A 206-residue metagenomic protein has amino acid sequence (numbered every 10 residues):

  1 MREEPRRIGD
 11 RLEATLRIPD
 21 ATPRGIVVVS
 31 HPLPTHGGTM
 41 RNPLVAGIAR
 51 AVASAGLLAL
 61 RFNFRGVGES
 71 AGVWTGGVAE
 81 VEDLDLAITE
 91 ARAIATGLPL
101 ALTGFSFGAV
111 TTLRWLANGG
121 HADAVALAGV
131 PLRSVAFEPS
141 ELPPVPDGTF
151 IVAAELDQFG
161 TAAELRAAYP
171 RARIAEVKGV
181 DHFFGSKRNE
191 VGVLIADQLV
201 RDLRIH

Functional and structural regions predicted by a protein language model:
M1-G25, G185: N-terminal cap/lid segment of alpha/beta-hydrolase-fold proteins
D20-N63: Short, surface-exposed "cap/lid" segments of acyl-processing enzymes
G72, V180-G192: Catalytic histidine-centered segment of alpha/beta-hydrolase-like enzymes
W74-I94: Alpha/beta-hydrolase active-site loop
G104-T112: Gly/Ala-rich beta-loop-alpha elbow adjacent to hydrolase catalytic centers
H121-R133: A conserved short beta-strand
R133-S134, E155-G160, H182-F183: Acidic catalytic loop of the alpha/beta-hydrolase fold
P144-A153, D157: Short beta-strand/loop motif that positions the catalytic acidic residue of the alpha/beta-hydrolase fold
